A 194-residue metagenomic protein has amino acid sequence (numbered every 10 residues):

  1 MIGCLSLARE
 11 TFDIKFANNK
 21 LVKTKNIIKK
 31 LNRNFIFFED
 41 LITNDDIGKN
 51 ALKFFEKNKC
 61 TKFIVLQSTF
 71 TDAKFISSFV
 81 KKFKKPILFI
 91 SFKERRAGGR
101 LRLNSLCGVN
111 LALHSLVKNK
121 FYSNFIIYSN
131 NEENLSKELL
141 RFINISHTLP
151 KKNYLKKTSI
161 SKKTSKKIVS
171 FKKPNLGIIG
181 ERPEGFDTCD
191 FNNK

Functional and structural regions predicted by a protein language model:
M1-K194: An N-terminal assembly and electron-transfer interface module characteristic of large anaerobic redox and radical
